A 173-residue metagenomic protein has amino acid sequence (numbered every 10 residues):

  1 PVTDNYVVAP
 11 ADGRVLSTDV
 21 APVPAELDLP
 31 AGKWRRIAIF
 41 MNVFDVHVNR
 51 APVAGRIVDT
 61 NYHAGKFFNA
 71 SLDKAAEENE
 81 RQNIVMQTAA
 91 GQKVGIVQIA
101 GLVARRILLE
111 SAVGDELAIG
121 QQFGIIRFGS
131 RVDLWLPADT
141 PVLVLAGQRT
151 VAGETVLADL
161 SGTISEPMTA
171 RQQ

Functional and structural regions predicted by a protein language model:
P1-Q173: Contiguous, well-folded functional domains in the mature portion of proteins
